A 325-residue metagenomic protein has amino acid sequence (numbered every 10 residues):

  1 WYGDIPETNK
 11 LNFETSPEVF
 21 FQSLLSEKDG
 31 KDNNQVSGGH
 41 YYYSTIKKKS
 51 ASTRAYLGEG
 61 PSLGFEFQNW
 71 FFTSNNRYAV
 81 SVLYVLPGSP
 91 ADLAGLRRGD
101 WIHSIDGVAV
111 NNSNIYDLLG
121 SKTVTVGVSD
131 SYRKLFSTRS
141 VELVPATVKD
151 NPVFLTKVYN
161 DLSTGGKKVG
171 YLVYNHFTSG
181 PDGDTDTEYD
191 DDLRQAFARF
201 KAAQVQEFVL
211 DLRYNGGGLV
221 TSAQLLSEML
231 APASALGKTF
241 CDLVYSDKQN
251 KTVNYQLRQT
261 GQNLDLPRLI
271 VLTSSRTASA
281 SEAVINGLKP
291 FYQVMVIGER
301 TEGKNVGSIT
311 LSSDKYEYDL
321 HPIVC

Functional and structural regions predicted by a protein language model:
W1-E207: Flexible, low-complexity junctional segments that flank or bridge functional domains
Y2-F13, L212, G237-L243, G261-Q262 (+2 more regions): Surface-exposed patches in mature extracellular/periplasmic domains of secreted proteins
F67-W70, V85-P87, I105-V108, V173-F177 (+6 more regions): Active-site-proximal beta-strand/loop segments in catalytic clefts of secreted hydrolases
D92, N111-I115, G180-G183, G216-Q224 (+2 more regions): Extracytoplasmic/secreted cell-surface and envelope-processing proteins
G95-R98, Y189-A196, L219-L226, A280-G287: Stable alpha-helical elements in mature extracytoplasmic
G217-V271, G307-L311: Gly/Ser/Thr-rich loop/hinge elements
L264-S274, A280-N286: A conserved active-site cap/scaffold subdomain adjacent to cofactor or substrate pockets
V294-C325: Flexible, solvent-exposed loop/hinge segments that line or gate ligand/substrate-binding clefts
